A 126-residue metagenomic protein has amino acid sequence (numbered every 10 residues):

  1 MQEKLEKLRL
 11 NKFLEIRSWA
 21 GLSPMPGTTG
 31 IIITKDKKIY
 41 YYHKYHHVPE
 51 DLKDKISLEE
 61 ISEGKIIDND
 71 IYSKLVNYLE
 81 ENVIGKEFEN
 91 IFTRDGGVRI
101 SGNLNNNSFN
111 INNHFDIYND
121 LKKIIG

Functional and structural regions predicted by a protein language model:
M1-L22, S73-G126: Short, well-ordered, aromatic-rich surface patches in folded extracellular/luminal domains
L22-M25, E50: Short, cysteine-centered beta-strand-loop-beta hairpins and adjacent loop/turn segments enriched in charged/polar
G27-I33: Amphipathic, interaction-prone secondary-structure segments
K35-I39: Structural signal for glycine-centered tight turns and loop->strand junctions in beta-sheet-rich domains
Y41-K86: A short-motif feature that recognizes glycine-rich, charge-decorated loops that bind or process nucleotide phosphates
